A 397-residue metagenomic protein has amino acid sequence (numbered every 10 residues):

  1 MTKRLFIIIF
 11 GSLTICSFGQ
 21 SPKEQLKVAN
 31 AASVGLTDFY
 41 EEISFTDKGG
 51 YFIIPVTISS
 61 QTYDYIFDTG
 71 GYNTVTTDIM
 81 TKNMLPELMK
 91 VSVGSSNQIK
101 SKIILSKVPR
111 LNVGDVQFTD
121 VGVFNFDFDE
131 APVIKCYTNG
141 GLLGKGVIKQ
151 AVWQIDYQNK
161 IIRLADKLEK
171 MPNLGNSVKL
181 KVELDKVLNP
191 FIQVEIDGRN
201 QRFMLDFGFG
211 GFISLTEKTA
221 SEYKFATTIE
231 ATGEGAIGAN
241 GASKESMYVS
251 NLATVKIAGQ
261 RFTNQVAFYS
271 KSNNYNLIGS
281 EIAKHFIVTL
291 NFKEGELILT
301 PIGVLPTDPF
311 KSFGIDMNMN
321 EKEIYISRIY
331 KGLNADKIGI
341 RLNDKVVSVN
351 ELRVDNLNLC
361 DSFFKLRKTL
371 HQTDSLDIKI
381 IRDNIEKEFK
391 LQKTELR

Functional and structural regions predicted by a protein language model:
M1-E24: Bacterial Sec-dependent N-terminal signal peptides
F18-R397: Pepsin/retropepsin-fold aspartyl endopeptidases
